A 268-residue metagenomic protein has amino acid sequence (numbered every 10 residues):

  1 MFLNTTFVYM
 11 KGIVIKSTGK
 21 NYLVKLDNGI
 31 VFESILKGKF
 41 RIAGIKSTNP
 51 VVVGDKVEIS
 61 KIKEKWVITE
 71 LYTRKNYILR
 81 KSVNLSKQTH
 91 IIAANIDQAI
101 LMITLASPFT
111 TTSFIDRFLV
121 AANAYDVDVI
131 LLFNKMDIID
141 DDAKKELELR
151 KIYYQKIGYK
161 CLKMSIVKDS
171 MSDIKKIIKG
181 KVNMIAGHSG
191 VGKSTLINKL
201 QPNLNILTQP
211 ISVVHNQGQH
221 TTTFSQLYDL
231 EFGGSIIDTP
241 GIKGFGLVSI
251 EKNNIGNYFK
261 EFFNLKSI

Functional and structural regions predicted by a protein language model:
F2-N123: C-terminal effector/interaction modules appended to NTPase cores
Y9, G180, N203: Short coil/loop residues immediately preceding or within conserved phosphate-binding loops of NTP-utilizing enzyme
K20, K46-E64, L71-Q98, D128-V129 (+2 more regions): Helix-rich effector regions associated with P-loop NTPase G domains
K87-C161, Y258: Conserved C-terminal guanine-recognition region of P-loop GTPase G domains, centered on the G4
F109, I139-D140, S170, K243-F245: Catalytic P-loop NTPase motifs of RecA-like helicase/translocase cores
I138-V191: Canonical P-loop GTPase G-domain recognition
